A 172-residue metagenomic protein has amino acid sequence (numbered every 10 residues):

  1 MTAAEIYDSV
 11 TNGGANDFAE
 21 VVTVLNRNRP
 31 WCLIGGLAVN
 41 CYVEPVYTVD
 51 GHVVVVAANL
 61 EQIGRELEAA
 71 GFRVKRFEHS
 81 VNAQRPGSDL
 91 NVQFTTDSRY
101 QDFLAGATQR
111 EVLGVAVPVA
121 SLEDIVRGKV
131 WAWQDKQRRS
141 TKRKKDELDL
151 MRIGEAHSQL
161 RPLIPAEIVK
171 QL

Functional and structural regions predicted by a protein language model:
M1-L172: Compositionally biased terminal segments of proteins
